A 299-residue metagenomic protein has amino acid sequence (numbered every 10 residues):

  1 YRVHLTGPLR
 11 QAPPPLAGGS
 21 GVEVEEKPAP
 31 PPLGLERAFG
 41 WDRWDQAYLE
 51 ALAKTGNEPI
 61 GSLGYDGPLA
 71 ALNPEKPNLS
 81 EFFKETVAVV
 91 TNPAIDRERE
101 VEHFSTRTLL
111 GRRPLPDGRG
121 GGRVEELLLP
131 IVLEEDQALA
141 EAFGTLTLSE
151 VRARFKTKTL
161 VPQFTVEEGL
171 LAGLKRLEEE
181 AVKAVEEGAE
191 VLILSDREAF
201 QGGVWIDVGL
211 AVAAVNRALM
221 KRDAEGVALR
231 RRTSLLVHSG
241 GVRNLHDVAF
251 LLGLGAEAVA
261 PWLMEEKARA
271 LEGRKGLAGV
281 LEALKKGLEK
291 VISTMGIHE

Functional and structural regions predicted by a protein language model:
Y1-L177, V182-E186, I193: Extended, highly charged accessory segments
Y1-R2, A214-H298: Phosphate/diphosphate-binding loops
L72, R197, V204, V237-G241 (+1 more regions): Glycine- and other small-residue-rich loops at beta-strand/loop junctions that grip anionic moieties
V90, S105-P116, V166-G169, A199-V204 (+3 more regions): Flexible loop/turn segments at secondary-structure boundaries
K175-E180, A199-G203, L236: Active-site-adjacent structural elements in folded domains
E187-G188, L254: Structural motif
L192-I193, V259: Hydrophobic residues within beta-strands of alpha/beta enzymes
L194-L210: Glycine-rich, proline-tolerant flexible connector loops at the mouths of alpha/beta enzymes
